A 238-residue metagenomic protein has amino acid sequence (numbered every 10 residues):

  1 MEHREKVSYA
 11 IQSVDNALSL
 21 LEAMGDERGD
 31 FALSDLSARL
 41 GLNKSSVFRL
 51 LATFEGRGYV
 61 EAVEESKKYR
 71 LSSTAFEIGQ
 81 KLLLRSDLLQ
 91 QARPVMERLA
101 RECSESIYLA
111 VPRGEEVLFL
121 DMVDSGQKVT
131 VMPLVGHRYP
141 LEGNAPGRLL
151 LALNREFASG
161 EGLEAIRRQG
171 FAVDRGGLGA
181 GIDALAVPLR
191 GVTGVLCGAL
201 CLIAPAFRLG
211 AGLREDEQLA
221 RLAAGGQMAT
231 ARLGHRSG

Functional and structural regions predicted by a protein language model:
M1-L83, Q227, A231-H235: N-terminal helix-turn-helix
A10-V14, L33, K68, S72 (+7 more regions): Short, structured helix-loop boundary elements
A23, R39, L50, Q91-E102 (+5 more regions): Amphipathic alpha-helical regulatory segments at dimerization interfaces that relay allosteric signals between sensory
S66-F157: Amphipathic alpha-helical effector-binding/dimerization core of metabolite-sensing transcriptional regulators
S159-E164, R168-Q169, A180, G198-G238: Juxtadomain coupling helices with adjacent low-complexity linkers
A180-P188: A short beta-strand signature within small-molecule sensing/ligand-binding domains used in signal transduction
R190-L196: Flexible loop/coil segments at beta-strand boundaries within sensory signal-transduction domains
